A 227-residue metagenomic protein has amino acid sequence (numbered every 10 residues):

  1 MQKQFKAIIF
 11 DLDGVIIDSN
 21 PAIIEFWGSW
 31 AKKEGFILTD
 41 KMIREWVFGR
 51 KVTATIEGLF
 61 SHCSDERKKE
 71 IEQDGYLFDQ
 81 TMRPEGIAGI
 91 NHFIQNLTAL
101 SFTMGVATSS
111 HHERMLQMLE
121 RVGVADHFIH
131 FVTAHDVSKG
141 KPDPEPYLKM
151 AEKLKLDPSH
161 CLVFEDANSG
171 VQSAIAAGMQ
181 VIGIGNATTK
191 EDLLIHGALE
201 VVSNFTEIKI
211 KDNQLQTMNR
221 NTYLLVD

Functional and structural regions predicted by a protein language model:
M1-E45, H62: Active-site neighborhood of HAD-like aspartate-dependent phosphohydrolases
M1-K6, Q95-T98, H111-D227: Asp-based, Mg2+/Mn2+-dependent phosphohydrolase catalytic module
Q4, Q80-V106, H112-L116: Short, acidic loop-to-helix structural element flanking the phosphoryl-transfer center in phosphate-processing enzymes
I16, E45, G86, M104-A107 (+3 more regions): Conserved SAM-binding loop
D18, S64-D65, G89, D143 (+2 more regions): Acidic/polar helix N-cap motif
I24, G28, D40, G49-E57 (+2 more regions): An amphipathic alpha-helix signature
E34, F48-D79, A88-N91, N96: A metal-dependent, Asp-based hydrolase signature
